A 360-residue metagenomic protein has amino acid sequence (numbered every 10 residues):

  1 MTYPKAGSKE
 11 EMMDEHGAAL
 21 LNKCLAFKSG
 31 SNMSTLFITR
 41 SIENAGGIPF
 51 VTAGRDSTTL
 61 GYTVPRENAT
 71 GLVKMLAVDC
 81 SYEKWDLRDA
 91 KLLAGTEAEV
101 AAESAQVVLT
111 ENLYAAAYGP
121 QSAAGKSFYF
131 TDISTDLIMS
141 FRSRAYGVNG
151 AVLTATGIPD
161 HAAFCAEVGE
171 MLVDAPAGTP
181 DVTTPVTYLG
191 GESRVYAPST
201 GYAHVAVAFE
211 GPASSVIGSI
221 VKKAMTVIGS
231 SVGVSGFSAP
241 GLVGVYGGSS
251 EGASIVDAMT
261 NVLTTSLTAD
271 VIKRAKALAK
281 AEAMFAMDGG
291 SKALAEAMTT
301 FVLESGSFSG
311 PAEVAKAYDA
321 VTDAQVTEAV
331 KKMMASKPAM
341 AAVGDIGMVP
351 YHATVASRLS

Functional and structural regions predicted by a protein language model:
M1-S8, E15-A18, G150, G178-G229 (+3 more regions): His/Glu-based metal-binding/catalytic segments typifying zinc-dependent metallopeptidases
Y3-G7, C24, T63, I158 (+2 more regions): Short strand-loop junctions, especially beta-strand C-caps/beta-turns that link beta-sheets to coils or alpha-helices
G7-K9, K23-C24, S57-T58, A123 (+1 more regions): A short, flexible beta-alpha/helix-coil linker loop
M12-M13, N32, K84, S215 (+1 more regions): Ordered, soluble secondary-structure elements with a strong preference for glycine-centered loop motifs and nearby
D14-A18, S34, L72, F164 (+1 more regions): Hydrophobic (often cysteine-bearing) scaffold residues that line and stabilize catalytic clefts of nucleotide/cofactor
H16-G30: Active-site SXXK
T35-P180, S230-S360: Charge-rich, well-structured scaffold segments of protease-associated domains
